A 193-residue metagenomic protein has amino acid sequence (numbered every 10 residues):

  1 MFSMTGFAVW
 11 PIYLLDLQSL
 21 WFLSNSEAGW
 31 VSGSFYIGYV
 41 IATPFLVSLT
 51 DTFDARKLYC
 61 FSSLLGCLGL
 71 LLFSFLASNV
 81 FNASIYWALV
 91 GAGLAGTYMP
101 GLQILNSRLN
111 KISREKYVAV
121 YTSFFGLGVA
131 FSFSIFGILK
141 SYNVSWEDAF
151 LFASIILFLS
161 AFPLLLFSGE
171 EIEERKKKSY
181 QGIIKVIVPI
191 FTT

Functional and structural regions predicted by a protein language model:
M1-S19, L23: Extracytoplasmic
A8, Y36-P44, A130: Residue-level signature of mid-helix packing/kink "hotspots" within the transmembrane helices of 12-pass Major
Y39, L65-L70, V90, I156-S160: MFS 12-TM fold signature
I41-A77: Conserved MFS/SLC helix-loop-helix module at the cytosolic interface between two early adjacent transmembrane helices
F75-Y86: Helix-loop junctions at membrane interfaces in 12-TM secondary transporters
Y86-F124: Cytoplasmic helix-loop-helix junction between adjacent transmembrane helices in 12-TM secondary transporters
V120-S168: Helix-loop-helix hairpin linking two adjacent transmembrane segments in secondary transporters
E171-T193: Juxtamembrane intracellular "pre-TM" segments in multi-pass secondary transporters
